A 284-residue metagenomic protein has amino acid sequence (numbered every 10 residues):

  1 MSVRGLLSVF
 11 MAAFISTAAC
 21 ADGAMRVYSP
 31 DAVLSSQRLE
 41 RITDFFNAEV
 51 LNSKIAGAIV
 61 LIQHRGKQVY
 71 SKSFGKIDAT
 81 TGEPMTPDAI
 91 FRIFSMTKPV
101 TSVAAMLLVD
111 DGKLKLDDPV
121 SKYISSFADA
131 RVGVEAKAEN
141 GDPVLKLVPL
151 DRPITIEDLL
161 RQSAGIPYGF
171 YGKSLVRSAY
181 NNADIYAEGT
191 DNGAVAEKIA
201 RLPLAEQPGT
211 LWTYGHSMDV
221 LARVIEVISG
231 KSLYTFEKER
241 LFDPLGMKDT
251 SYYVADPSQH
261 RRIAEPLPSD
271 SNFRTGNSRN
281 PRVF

Functional and structural regions predicted by a protein language model:
M1-V9: Bacterial N-terminal signal peptides that target proteins for export
S8-A18: Bacterial N-terminal signal peptides
A19-G23: Boundary at the C-terminal end of the N-terminal hydrophobic targeting segment
P30-I93, K113, A130-A138: Short, conserved catalytic-motif segment at the N-terminal edge
A32-L39, N52-I55, I90-T97, K113 (+5 more regions): Solvent-exposed, acidic/flexible segments
E40-N47, V60, G66, F91-Y123 (+3 more regions): Active-site SXXK
K72, D118, K231: Short beta-to-alpha loop/turn elements within the nucleotide-binding domains of ABC transporters
D78, S125-F284: Short, surface-exposed loop or secondary-structure junction motifs that flank catalytic or metal-binding residues
